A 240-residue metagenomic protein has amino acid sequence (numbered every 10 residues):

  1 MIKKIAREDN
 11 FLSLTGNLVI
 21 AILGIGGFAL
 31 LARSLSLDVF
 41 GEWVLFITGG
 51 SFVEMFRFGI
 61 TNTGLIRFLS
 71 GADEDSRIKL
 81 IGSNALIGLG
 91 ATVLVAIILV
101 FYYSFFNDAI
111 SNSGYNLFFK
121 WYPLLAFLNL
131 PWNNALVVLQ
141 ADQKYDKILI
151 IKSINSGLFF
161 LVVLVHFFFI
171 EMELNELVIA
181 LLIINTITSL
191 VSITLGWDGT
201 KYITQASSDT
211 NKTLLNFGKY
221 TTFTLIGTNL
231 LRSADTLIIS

Functional and structural regions predicted by a protein language model:
M1-A6, D146, L174-A180, L190-S233 (+1 more regions): Interhelical loop/hinge segments that connect adjacent transmembrane helices in multipass membrane
I2-I5, L35-V39, V53-I87, Q140-K147: Transmembrane-helix boundary and interhelical linker motifs in polytopic inner-membrane proteins
K4, S34-L45, A72-S83, V93-P123 (+1 more regions): Membrane-interface helix-capping segments at transmembrane helix termini in multi-pass transporters
I5-T63, A96, V100, F160 (+1 more regions): Signature of the first transmembrane helix
D9-I20, S76-K79, F119-L124, L139-L164 (+1 more regions): Alpha-helical transmembrane segments of multi-pass membrane transporters/permeases
A21-A32, V95-I98, I150-E173, I187-S192: Alpha-helical transmembrane segments of multi-pass membrane transporters and transport-associated inner-membrane enzymes
L30, L65, N134-A141, Y145 (+2 more regions): C-terminal transmembrane helix end/exit motif
F56, V93, F101, S111-N134 (+5 more regions): Alpha-helical transmembrane segments of multi-pass membrane proteins
